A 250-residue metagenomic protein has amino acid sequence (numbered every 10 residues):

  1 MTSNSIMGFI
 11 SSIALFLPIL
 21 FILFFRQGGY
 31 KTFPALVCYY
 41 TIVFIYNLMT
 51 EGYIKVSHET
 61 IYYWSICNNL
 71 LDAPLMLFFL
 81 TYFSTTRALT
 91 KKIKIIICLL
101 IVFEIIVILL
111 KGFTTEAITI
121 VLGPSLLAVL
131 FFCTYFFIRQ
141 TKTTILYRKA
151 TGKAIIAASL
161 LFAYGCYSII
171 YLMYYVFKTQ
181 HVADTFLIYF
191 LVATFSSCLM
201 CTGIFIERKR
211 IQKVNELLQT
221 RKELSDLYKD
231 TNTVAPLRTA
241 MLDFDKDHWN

Functional and structural regions predicted by a protein language model:
M1-N250: Terminal, non-globular segments
